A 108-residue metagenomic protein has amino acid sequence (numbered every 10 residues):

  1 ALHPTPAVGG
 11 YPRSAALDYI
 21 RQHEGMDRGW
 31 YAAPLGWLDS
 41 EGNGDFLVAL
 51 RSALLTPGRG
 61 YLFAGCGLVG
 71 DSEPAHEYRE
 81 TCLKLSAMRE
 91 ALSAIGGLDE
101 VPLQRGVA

Functional and structural regions predicted by a protein language model:
A1-A108: Conserved hydrophobic core element of enzyme catalytic domains
